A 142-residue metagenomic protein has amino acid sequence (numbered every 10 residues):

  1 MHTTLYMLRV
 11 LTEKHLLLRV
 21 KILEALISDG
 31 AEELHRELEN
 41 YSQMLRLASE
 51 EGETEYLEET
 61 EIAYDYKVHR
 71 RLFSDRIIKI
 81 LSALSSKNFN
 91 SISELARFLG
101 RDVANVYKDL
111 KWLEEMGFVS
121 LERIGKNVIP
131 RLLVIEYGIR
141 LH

Functional and structural regions predicted by a protein language model:
M1-R36: DNA-contacting interfaces and partner/effector-binding or oligomerization modules in DNA-centric proteins
E51-K79: Short alpha-helical segments that sit at the start of domains
Y66-I77, S91, I124-H142: Short, cationic-aromatic polyanion-contact patches
S85-S91: Short capping segments at the starts of secondary-structure elements
L95, L110-M116: Basic amphipathic alpha-helical segments that dock to polyanions
E114-I124: A short, conserved structural fragment
